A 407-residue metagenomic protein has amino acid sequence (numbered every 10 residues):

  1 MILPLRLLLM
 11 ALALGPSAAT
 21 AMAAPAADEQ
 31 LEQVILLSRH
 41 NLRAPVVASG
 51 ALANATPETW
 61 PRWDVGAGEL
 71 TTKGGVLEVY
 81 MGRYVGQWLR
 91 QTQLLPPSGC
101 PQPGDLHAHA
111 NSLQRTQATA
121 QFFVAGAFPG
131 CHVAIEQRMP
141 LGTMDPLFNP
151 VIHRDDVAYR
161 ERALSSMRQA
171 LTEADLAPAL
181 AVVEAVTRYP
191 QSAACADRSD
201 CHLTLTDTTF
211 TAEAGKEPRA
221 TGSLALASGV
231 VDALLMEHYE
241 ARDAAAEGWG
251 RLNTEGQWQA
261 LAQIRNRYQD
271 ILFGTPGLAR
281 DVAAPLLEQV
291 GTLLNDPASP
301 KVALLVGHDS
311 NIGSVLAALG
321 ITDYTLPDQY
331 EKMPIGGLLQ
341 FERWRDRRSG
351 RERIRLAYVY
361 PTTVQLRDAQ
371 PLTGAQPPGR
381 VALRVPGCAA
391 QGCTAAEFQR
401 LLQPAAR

Functional and structural regions predicted by a protein language model:
M1-L3: N-terminal secretory signal peptides that target proteins for export/translocation
R6-S17: Bacterial N-terminal signal peptides
A18-P25: Sec/Tat signal peptide C-region and signal peptidase I cleavage site
P25-H107, N111-A303, D309-R407: Signature for phosphate-centric chemistry
